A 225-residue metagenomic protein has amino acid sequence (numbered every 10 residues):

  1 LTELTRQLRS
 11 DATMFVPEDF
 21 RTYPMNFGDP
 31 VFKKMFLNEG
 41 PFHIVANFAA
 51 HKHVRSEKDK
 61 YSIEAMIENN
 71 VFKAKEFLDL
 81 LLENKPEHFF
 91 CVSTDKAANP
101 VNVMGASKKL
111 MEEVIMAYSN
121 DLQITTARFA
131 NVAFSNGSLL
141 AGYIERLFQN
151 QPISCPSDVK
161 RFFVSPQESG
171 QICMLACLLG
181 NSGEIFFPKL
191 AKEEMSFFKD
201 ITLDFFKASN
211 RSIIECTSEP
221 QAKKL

Functional and structural regions predicted by a protein language model:
T2-T126: N-terminal Rossmann-like NAD(P)+-binding domain of SDR-like oxidoreductases, especially those catalyzing
E3, V31-K33, S56-E57, N99-P100 (+4 more regions): Switch/connector loops and helix/strand junctions flanking conserved nucleotide-binding motifs in nucleotide-processing
E18, E112-K160, E184-P188, R211-E219: Conserved beta-loop-beta element that borders a ligand/cofactor-binding pocket
L81, A176-C177: Hydrophobic pocket-lining residues that define ligand/cofactor binding sites across diverse proteins
T94, F129, L190-K192: Short acidic donor-binding/metal-coordinating loop in glycosyltransferase active sites
V103-S107, V132, S165: The catalytic Tyr-centered alpha-helix of NAD(P)H-dependent dehydrogenases
S135-G142, P156-L175, F197-L203: Substrate-positioning beta->alpha
L179-L225: Mid/C-terminal beta-alpha module of Rossmann-like enzyme folds, strongest in SDR-family dehydrogenases/epimerases
